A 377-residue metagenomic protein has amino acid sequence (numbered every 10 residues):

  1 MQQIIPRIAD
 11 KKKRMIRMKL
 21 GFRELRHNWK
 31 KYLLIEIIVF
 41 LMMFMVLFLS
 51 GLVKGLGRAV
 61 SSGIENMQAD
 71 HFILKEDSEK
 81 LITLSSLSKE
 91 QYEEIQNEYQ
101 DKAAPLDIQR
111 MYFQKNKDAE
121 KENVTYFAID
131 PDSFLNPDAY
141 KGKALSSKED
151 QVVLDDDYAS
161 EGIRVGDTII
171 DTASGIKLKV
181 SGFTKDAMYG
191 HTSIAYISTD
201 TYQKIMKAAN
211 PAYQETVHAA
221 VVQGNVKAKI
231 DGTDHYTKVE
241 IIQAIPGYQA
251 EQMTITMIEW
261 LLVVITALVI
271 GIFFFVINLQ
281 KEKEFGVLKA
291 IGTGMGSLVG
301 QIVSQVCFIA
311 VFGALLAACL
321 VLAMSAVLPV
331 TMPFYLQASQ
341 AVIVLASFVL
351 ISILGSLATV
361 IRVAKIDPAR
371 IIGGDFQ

Functional and structural regions predicted by a protein language model:
Q2-V46, D375-Q377: N-terminal Sec/SRP start-transfer signal
L25, L288-G296, D375-Q377: Short helix-to-coil transition segments within interhelical loops that connect adjacent transmembrane helices
K31, F44-D70: Alpha-helical transmembrane segments
R58, S62-D118, N123-A128: Membrane-proximal extracellular/periplasmic loop immediately following the first transmembrane helix
D107, E122-Y202: Hydrophobic secondary-structure segments that place a key small or acidic residue at a functional site
F183-L262: Mechanotransmission and gating elements of multispan inner-membrane complexes involved in transport and envelope
K229-K283, V287-L288, V299-V303, C307-F308: Peri-transmembrane interface segments
G300-Q301, C307-F376: Short helix-loop junctions at transmembrane helix boundaries
